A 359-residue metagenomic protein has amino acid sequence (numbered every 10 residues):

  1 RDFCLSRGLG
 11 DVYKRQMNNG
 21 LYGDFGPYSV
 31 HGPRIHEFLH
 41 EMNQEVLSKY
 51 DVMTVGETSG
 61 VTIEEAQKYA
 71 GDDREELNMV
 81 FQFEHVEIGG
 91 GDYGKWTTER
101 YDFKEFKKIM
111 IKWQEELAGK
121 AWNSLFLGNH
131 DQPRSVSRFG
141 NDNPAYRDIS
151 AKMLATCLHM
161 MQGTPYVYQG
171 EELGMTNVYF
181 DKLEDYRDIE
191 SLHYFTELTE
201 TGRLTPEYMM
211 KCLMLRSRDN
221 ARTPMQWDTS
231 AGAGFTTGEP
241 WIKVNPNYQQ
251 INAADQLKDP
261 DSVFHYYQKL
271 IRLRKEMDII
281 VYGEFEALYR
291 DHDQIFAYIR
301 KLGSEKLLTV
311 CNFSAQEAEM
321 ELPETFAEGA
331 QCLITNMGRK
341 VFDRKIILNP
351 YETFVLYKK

Functional and structural regions predicted by a protein language model:
R1-F3, T58, L173, F313: Generic detector of well-ordered alpha-helical packing
D2-Y13: Single conserved hydrophobic/aromatic residue that forms the stacking wall/gate of nucleotide- or nucleobase-binding
D11-F25: A solvent-exposed, charged loop/short amphipathic helix patch at secondary-structure junctions
N18-L21, I88-G90, D131-V136, K243-I251: Short acidic (Asp/Glu) and glycine-rich catalytic loops that position anionic groups and cofactors
G26-H31, S135-I149, Q250-D261: Active-site rim elements
G32-H36, R100-F103, D148, L215 (+1 more regions): Generic detection of long, well-ordered alpha-helical segments
L39-P224, T229: Conserved alpha/beta catalytic core and glycan-binding cleft of carbohydrate-active enzymes
T164-V167, L173, F180-K359: Carbohydrate-interacting/catalytic domains
